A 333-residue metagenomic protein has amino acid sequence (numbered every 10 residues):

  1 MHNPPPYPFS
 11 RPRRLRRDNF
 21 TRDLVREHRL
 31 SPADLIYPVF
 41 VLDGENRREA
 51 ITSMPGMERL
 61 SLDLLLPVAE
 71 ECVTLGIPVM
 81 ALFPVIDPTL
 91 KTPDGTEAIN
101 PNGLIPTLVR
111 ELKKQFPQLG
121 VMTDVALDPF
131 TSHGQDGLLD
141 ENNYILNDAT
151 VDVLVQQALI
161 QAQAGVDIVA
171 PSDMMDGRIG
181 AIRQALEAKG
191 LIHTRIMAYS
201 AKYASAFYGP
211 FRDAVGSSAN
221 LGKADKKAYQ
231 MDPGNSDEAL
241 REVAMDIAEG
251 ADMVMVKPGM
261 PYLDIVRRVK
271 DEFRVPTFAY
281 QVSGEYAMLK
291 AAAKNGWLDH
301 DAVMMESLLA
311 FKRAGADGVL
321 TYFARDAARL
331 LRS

Functional and structural regions predicted by a protein language model:
H2-P6, D18, E27-I36, L42-S333: Alpha/beta enzyme core
P8-S10, R14: Exposed beta-strand/loop interface patches that mediate assembly or binding
